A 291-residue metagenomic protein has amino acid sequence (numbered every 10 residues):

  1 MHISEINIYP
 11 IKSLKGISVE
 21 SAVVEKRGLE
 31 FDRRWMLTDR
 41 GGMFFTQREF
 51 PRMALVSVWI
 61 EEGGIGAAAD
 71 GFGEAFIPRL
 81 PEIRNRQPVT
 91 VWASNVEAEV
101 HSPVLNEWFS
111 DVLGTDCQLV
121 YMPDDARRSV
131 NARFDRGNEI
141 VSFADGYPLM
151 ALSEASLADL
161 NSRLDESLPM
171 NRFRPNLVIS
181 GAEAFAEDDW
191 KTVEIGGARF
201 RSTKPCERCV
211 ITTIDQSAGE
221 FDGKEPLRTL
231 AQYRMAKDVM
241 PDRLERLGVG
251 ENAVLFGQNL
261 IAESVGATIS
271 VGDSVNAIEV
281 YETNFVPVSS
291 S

Functional and structural regions predicted by a protein language model:
M1-S291: Metal-cofactor-dependent catalytic cores
